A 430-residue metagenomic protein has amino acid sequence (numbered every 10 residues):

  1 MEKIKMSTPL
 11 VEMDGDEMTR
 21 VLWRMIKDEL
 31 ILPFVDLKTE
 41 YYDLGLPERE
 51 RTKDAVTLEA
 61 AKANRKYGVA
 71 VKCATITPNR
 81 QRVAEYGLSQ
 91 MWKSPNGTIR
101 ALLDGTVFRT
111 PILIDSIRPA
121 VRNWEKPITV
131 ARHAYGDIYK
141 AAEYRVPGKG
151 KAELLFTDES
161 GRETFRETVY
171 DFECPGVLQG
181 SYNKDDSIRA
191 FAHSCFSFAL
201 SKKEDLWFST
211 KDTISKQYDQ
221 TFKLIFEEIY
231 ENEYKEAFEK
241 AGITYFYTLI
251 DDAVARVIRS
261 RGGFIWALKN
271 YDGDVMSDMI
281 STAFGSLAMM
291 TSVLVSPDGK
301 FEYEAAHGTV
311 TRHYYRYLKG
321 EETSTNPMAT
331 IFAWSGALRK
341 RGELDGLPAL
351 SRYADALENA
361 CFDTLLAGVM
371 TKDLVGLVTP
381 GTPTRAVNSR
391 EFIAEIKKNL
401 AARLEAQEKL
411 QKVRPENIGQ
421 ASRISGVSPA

Functional and structural regions predicted by a protein language model:
E2-T8, M18-W23, D28-K53, A61-N64: N-terminal alpha-helical transmembrane segments of multi-pass membrane transport and channel/translocase proteins
M6-M25, E29, L154-T248: Glycine-rich phosphate/diphosphate-binding loop of Rossmann-like nucleotide-binding domains
V35-Y41, K202-T210, Y234-Y247, G342-A354 (+1 more regions): Flexible, glycine/charged-enriched surface loops at secondary-structure junctions
P47-T164, Y271-V275: N-terminal glycine-rich phosphate/adenylate-binding segment common to multiple enzyme folds
A134-Y135, K140-A192, A199, L347 (+2 more regions): Glycine-rich phosphate/pyrophosphate-binding loop and the adjoining helix
V257-A356, A360-A367: Glycine-rich phosphate/nucleotide-binding loop
A401-A430: Non-catalytic terminal regions with compositionally biased, polar/charged low complexity
